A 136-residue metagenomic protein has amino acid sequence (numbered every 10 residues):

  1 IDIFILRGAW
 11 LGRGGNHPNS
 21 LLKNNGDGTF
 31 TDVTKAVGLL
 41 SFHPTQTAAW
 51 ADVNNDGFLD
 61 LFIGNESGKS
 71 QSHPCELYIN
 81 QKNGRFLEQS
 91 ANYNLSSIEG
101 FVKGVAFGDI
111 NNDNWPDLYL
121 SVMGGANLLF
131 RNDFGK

Functional and structural regions predicted by a protein language model:
I1, K23, A36, T45-L59 (+3 more regions): Beta-propeller blade termini
D2-R7, L61-E66, L118-V122: Hydrophobic beta-strand segments that make up the repeating blades of beta-propeller and related beta-repeat
A9-G12, S67-S70, G125: Short glycine/acidic-enriched loop and turn motifs that connect beta-strands
G14-G15, S41-F42, S70-Q71, I98: Alpha-helix N-cap/helix-start motif
H17, P44-A49, H73, F101 (+1 more regions): Beta-rich catalytic cores
P18, D27, P74, N83 (+1 more regions): Surface-exposed loop/turn positions within WD40 beta-propeller blades
L22-H43, Y78-G100, F130-K136: Blade-edge motifs of beta-propeller repeat domains
I98-E99, K103-F107, N111-P116, S121-F134: Beta-propeller domains
